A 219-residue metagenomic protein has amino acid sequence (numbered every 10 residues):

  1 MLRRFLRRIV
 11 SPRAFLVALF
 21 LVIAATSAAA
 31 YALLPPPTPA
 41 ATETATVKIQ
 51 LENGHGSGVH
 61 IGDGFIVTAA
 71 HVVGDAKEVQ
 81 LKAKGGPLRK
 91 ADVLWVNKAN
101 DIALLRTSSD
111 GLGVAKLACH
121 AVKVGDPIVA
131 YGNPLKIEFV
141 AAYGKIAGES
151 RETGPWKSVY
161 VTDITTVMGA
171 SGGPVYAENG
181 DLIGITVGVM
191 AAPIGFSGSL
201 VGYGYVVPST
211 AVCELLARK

Functional and structural regions predicted by a protein language model:
L2-N53: Protease-domain processing segments flanking chymotrypsin-fold serine proteases, especially trypsin-like
S11, L34-T38, G86, G154 (+1 more regions): Intrinsic-disorder/low-complexity coil detector
A24, V124, F196-G198: Short linear sequence motifs
A32-P36, L117, K123, T210-C213: PDZ/PDZ-like peptide-tail recognition elements
A40-N53, A103, T107-V114, E138-R218: Active-site region of chymotrypsin-like
T44-T46, N53-H55, H60-G132, K136-V140 (+1 more regions): Conserved active-site neighborhood of the chymotrypsin/trypsin-like protease fold
